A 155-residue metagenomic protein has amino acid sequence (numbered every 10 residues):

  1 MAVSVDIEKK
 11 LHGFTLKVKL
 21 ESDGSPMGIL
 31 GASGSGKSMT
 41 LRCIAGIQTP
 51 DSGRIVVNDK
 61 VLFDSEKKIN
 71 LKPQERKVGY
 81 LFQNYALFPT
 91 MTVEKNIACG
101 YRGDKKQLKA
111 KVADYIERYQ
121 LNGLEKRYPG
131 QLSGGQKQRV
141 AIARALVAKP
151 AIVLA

Functional and structural regions predicted by a protein language model:
K60-S65, K106-L124: Conserved ABC ATPase "signature" region
L62-G79, G103, A110: ABC ATPase NBD coupling module
M91-A98: Short coil-to-helix segment of the ABC ATPase nucleotide-binding domain corresponding to the Q-loop/switch region
Y128-L132, Q136: Conserved ABC ATPase signature
I142: Hydrophobic anchor residue at the start of the ABC signature
V147-A151: A short, proline-enriched helix->beta-strand linker immediately N-terminal to the Walker B motif in ABC-type P-loop
V153-A155: Catalytic Walker B motif of ABC-type/P-loop ATPase nucleotide-binding domains
